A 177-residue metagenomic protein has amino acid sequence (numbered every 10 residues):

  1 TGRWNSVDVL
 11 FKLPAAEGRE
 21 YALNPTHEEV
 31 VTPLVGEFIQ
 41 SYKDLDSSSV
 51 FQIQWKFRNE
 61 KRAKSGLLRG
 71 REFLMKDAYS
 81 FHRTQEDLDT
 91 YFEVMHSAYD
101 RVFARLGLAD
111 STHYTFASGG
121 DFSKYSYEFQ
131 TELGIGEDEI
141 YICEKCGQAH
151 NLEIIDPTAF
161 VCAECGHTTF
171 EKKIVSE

Functional and structural regions predicted by a protein language model:
T1-E177: TRNA-recognition modules of translation machinery and tRNA-sensing kinases, especially anticodon-binding
